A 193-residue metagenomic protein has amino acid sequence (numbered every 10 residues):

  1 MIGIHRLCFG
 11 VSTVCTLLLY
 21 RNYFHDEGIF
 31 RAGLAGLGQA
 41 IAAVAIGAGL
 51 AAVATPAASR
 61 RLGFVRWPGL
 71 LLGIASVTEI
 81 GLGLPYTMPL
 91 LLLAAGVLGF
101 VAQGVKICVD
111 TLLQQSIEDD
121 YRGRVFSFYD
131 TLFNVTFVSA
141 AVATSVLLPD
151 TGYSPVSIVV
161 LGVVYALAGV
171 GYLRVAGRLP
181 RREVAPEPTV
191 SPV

Functional and structural regions predicted by a protein language model:
I4-T13, R21-V193: C-terminal transmembrane bundle of multi-pass solute transporters/carriers
